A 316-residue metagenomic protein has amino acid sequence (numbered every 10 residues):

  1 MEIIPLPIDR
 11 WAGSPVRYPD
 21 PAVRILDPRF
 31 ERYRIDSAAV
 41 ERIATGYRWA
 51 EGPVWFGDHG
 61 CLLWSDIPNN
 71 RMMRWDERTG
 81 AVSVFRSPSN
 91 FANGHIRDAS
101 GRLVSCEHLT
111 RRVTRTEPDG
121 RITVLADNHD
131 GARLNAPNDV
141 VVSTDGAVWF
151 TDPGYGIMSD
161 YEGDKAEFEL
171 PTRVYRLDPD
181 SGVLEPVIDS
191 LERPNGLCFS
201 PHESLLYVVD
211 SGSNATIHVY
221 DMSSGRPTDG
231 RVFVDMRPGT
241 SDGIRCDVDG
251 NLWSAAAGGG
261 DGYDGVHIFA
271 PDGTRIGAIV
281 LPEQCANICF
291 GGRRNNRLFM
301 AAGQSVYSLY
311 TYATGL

Functional and structural regions predicted by a protein language model:
E2-A39: Blade/loop signatures of beta-propeller domains
L6-V16, F150-E169, A257-G260, T311: Short, conserved, GDST-rich strand-edge loop motifs in beta-rich repeat architectures
R32, G57-S87: Beta-propeller domains
A39, T45-G60, P88-E107, R112 (+8 more regions): Beta-rich, blade/repeat-based domains predominating in secreted/periplasmic proteins but also intracellular
V40-A44, G80-R86, T123-D130, G182-D189 (+2 more regions): A short beta-strand motif characteristic of beta-propeller blades
R71-M73, R112-T114, T172-Y175, T216-H218 (+2 more regions): A short loop-to-beta-strand structural motif that recurs across blades of beta-propeller domains
D76-G80, E117-R121, D178-G182, D221-R226 (+2 more regions): Short loop/turn segments that connect beta-strands within beta-propeller blades
Y207, N214-T274: Loop/turn-rich, solvent-exposed surfaces of beta-rich toroidal or solenoidal domains
